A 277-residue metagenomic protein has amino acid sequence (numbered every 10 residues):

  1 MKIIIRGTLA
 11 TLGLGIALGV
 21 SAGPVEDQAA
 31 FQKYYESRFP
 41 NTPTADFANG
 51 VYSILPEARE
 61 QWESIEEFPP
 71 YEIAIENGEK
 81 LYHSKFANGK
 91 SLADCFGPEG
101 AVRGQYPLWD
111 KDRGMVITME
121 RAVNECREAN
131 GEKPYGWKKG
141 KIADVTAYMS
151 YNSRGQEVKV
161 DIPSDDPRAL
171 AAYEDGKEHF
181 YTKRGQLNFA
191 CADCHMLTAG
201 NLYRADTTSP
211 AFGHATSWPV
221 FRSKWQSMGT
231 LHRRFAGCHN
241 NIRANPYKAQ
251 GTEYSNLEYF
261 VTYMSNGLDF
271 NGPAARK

Functional and structural regions predicted by a protein language model:
M1-T8: Bacterial N-terminal signal peptides that target proteins for export
G23-E72, H83-D144, Y151-G155, D161-D165 (+1 more regions): Electron-transfer interface patches adjacent to heme c in soluble/periplasmic c-type cytochromes and di-/multiheme
T146, Y173-E174: Eukaryote-skewed repeat-based solenoidal scaffolds used as protein-protein interaction platforms, primarily
R168-A169: Extracytoplasmic, non-cytosolic globular domains
E174-R184: A mid-sequence, solvent-exposed acidic-amphipathic segment
